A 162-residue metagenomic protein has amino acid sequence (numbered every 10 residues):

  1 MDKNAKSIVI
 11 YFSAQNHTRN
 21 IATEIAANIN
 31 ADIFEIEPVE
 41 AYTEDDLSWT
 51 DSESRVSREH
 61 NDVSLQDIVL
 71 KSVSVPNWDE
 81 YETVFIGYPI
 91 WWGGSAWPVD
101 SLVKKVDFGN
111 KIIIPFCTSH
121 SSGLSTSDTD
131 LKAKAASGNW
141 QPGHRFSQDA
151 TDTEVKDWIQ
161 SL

Functional and structural regions predicted by a protein language model:
M1-T83, G93-S95, D100, K104 (+1 more regions): N-terminal beta1-alpha1-beta2 submodule of the flavodoxin-like/Rossmannoid cofactor-binding fold
I33, A136-R145: Short beta-strand elements in bilobed, periplasmic/extracellular small-molecule ligand-binding domains
Y88-P89: Glycine-rich, N-terminal phosphate-binding loop of Rossmann-like dinucleotide-binding domains
S101-F108, A135: A glycine- and small-aliphatic-rich helix-loop capping segment at beta-alpha/alpha-beta transitions that lines
G109-I112, G138: A short helix->loop->beta-strand "cap" motif at the edges of active sites that frequently abuts
C117-S122, Q148: Short beta-alpha junction loops
T126-A135: Short, aromatic/basic amphipathic alpha-helical patches
